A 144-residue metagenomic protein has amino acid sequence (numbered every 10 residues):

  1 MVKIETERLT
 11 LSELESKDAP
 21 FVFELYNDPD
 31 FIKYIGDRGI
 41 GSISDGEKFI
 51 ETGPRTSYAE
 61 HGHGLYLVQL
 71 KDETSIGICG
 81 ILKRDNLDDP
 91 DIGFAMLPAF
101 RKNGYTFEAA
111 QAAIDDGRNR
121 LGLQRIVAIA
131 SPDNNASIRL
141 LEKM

Functional and structural regions predicted by a protein language model:
M1-Y34, L65-M144: Acyl-donor (CoA/ACP) binding surface of acyl/acetyltransferases
D30-T52, H61-H63: Conserved GNAT-fold acetyl-CoA-binding loop/helix
